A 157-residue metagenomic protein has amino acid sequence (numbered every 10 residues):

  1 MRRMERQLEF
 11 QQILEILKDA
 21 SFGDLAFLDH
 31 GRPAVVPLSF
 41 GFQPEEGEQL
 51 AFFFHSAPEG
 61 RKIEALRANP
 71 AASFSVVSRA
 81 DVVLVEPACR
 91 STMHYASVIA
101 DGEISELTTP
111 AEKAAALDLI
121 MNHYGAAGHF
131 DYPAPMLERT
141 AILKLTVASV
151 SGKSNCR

Functional and structural regions predicted by a protein language model:
M1-D19: Extreme N-terminal tail/first-helix region
M1-M4, R79-R157: Charged, gly/pro-rich active-site loop segments
Q7-L8, D19-D24, A126-G128: Short Pro/Gly-enriched beta-strand edge/turn motifs at strand-loop
I13-L14, V35-A51, V82-H94: Short N-terminal helix-initiation segments at or just after the protein's N-terminus
I16-L17, L66, I120: A generic structural signal for nonpolar/aromatic side chains embedded in well-ordered alpha-helices
A20-P58, F74: Short beta-strand segments
F22, V35-P37, A71, Y95 (+2 more regions): Broad gene-expression machinery/nucleic-acid interaction feature
S56, R61-V82, S91: Helix-adjacent hinge/juxtasegments
